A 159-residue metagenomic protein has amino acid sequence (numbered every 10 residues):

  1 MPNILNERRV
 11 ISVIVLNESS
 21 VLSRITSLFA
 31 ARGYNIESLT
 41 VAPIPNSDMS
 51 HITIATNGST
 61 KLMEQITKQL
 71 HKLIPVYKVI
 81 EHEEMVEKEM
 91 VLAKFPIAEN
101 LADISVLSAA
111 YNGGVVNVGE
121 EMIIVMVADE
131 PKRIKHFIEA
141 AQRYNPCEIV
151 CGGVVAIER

Functional and structural regions predicted by a protein language model:
M1-V10, I14-M49, A55-R159: Long, contiguous binding/interaction regions
